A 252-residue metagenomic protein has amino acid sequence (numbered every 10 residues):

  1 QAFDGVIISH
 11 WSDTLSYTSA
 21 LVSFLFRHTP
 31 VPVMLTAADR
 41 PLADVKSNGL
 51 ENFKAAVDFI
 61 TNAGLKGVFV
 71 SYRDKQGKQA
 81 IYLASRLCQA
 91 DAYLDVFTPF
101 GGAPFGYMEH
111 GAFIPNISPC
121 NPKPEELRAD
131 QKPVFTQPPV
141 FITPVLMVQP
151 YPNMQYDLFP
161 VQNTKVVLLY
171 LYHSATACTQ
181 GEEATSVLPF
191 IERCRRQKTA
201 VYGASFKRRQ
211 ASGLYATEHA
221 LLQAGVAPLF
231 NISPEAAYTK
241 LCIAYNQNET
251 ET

Functional and structural regions predicted by a protein language model:
Q1-T252: Active-site histidine-anchored catalytic micro-motif
